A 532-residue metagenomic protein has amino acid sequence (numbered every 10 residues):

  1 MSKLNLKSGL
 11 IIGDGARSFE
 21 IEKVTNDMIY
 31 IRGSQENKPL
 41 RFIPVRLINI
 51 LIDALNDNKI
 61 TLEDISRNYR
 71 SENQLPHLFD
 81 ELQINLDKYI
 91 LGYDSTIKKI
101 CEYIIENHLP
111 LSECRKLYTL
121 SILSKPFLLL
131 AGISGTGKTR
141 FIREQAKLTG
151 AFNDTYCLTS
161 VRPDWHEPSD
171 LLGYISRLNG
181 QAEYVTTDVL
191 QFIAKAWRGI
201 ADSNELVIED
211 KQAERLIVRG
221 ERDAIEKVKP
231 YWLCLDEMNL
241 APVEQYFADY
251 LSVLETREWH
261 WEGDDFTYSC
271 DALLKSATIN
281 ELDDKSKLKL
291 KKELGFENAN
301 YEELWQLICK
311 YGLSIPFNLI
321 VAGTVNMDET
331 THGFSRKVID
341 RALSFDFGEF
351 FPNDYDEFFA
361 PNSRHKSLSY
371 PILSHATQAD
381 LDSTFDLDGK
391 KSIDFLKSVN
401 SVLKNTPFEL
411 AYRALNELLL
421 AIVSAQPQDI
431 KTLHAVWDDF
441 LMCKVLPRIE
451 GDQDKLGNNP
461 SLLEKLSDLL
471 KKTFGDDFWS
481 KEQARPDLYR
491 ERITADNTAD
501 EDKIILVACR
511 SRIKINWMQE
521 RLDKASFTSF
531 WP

Functional and structural regions predicted by a protein language model:
S2-Y69: Short amphipathic alpha-helical interface segments
I31, L82-I84: Short beta-strand element of the conserved SAM-dependent methyltransferase core
S66-D80: Short amphipathic alpha-helical interaction segments
L86-P532: C-terminal regulatory/interaction module of P-loop NTP-utilizing enzymes
